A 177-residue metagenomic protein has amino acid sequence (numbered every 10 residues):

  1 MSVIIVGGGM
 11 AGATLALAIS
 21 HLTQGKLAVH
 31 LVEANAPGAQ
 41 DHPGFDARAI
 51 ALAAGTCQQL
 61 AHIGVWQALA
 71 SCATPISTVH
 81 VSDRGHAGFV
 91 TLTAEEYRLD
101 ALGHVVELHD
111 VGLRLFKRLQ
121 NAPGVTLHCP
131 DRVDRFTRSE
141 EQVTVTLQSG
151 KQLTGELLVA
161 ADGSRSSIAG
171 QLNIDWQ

Functional and structural regions predicted by a protein language model:
M1-V3: Extreme N-terminal starter segment of soluble prokaryotic enzymes
V6, A18-R48: Glycine-rich FAD pyrophosphate-binding loop
G7-M10, L108: Glycine-rich Rossmann-fold phosphate-binding loop(s) that bind the pyrophosphate of adenine dinucleotide cofactors
A11, L15: Hydrophobic/small residue at the entry helix of a nucleotide-binding pocket
L22, I63, A122-P123: Acidic-histidine catalytic/liganding microenvironments
P43-R84: N-terminal FAD cofactor-binding segment of flavoenzymes
C72-Q171: Conserved N-terminal helical subregion
D175-Q177: A short alpha->loop->secondary-structure connector
